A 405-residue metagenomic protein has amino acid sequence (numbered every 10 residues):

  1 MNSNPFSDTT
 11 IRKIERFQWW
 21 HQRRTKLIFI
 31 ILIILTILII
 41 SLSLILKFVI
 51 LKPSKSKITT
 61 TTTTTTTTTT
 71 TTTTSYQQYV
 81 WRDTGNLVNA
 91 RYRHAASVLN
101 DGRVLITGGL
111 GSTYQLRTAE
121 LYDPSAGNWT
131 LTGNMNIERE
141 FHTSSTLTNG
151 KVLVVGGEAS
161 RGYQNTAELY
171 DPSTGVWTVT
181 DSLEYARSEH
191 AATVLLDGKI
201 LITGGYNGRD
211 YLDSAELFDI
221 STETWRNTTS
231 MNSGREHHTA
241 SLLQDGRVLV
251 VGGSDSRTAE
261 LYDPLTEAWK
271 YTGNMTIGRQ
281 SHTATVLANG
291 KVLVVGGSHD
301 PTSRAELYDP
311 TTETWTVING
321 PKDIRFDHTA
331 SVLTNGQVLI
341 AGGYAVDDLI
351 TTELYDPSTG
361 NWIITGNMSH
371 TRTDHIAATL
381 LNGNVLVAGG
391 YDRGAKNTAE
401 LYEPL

Functional and structural regions predicted by a protein language model:
M1-T25, K57-T67: Intrinsically disordered cytoplasmic terminal tails of membrane proteins
S3, D8-F17, L42, L46-K47 (+3 more regions): Intrinsically disordered, low-complexity regions
I28-T59: Alpha-helical transmembrane segments in eukaryotic/viral proteins
L46, T71-L405: Kelch-like beta-propeller repeat domains
